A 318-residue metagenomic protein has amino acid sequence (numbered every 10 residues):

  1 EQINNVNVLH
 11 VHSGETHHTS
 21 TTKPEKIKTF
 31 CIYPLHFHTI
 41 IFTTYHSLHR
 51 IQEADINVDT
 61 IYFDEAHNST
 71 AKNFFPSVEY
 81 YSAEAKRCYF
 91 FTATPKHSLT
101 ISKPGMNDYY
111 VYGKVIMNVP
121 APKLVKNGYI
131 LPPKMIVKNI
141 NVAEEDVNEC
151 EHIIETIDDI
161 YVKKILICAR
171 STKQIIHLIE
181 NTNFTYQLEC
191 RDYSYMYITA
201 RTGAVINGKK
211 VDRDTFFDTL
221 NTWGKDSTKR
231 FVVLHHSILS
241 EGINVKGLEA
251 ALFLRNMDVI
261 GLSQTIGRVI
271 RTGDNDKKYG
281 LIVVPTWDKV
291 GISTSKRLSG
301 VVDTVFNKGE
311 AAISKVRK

Functional and structural regions predicted by a protein language model:
E1, V11, K163-S171, I198: Conserved RecA-like ASCE P-loop NTPase motor core of nucleic-acid helicases/translocases
E1-K26, Y186: Conserved helix-turn-beta segment of the N-terminal RecA-like "Helicase ATP-binding" lobe in SF1/SF2 helicases
I27-V78, H235-S237: Conserved RecA-like ASCE ATPase "motif II neighborhood" in helicase/translocase motors
H38, N57-D59, F63-A66, A85 (+3 more regions): Local beta-strand N-terminus motif with an aromatic residue
I41-T44, K86-A93, V232-H235: Structural recognition of the conserved hydrophobic beta-strand(s) that form the central parallel beta-sheet of P-loop
H67-I130: Post-DEXD/H (motif II) to motif III coupling segment of the RecA-like Helicase ATP-binding lobe
H67-N68, A200-S314: Conserved RecA-like P-loop NTPase helicase motor core
G113-F184: Conserved interdomain linker/interface between the two RecA-like ATPase lobes of SF2 helicase motors
